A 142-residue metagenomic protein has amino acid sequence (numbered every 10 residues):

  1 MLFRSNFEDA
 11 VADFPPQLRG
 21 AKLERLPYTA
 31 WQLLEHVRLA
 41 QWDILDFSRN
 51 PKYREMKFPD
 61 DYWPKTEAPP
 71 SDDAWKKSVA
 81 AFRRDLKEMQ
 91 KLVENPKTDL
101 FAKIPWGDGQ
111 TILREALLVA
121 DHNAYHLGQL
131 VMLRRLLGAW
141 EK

Functional and structural regions predicted by a protein language model:
M1, E8, Q17-W63, I104-K142: Short, contiguous alpha-helical
F3, V37, F82-D85: Hydrophobic/aromatic residues within well-ordered alpha-helical segments
N6, P15, T29, S71-A74 (+2 more regions): Helix N-cap and loop-to-helix transition residues
D13, L33-H36, L92-N95: Conserved catalytic core of Hanks-type protein kinase domains
F14, I44-L45, F82, M89: Generic helix-packing signal
T66-K103, R114-V119: Acidic/histidine-rich alpha-helical segments that form the ligand environment of transition-metal centers
